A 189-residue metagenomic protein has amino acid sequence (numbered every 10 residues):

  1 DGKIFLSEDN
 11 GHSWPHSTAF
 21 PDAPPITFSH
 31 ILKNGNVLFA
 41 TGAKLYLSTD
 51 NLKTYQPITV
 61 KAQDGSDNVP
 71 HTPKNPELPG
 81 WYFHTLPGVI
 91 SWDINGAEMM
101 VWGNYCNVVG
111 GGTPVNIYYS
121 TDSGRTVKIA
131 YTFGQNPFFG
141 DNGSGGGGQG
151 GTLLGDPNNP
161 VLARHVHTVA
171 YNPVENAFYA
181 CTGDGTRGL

Functional and structural regions predicted by a protein language model:
S7-E8, S48-T49, S120-T121: Conserved Ser/Thr-centered positions that define the repeating blades of beta-propeller domains
H12-P15, K53-P57, R125-K128: Beta-strand initiation motifs
P21-N34, D67-P73, P79-D93, R164-T168: Repeated scaffold domains used in trafficking and secretory/extracellular systems, primarily beta-propellers
G35-F39, N95-W102, E175-A180: Entry beta-strands of beta-propeller and related beta-repeat scaffolds
K44-Y46, Y105-G111, D184-G188: Short glycine/acidic-enriched loop and turn motifs that connect beta-strands
I58-Y82, K128-L162: Surface-exposed loop and turn segments in beta-propeller and other repeat-based domains that flank or scaffold
G112-R125, R187-L189: Beta-propeller blade signature
L162-V166, P173-L189: Beta-propeller domains
